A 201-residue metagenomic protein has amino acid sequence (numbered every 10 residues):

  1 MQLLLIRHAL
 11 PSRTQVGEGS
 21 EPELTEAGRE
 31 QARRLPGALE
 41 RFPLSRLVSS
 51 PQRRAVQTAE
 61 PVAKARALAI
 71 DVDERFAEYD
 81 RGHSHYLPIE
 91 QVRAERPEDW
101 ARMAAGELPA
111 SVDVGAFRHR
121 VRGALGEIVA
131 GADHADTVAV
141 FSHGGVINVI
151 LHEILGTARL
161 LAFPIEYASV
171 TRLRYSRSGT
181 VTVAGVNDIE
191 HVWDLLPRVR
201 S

Functional and structural regions predicted by a protein language model:
Q2-V72: Active-site-proximal alpha-helix that buttresses catalytic centers in soluble enzyme cores
L3, D136-S142: Generic beta-sheet signal
P11, V146-I147: Short active-site segment of divalent metal-dependent hydrolases/proteases that encodes the spacing between
R33-E40, R118, R122-A130, L151: Generic structural signal for well-ordered alpha-helical scaffold segments
S49-S50, H119, F141-S142: Short beta-strand scaffold positions
P61, V149-E153: Active-site signature of alpha/beta-hydrolase-fold catalytic machinery across serine- and Asp/Cys-nucleophile hydrolases
A65-G123: Phosphate-handling substructures
L68-V72, E78-Q91, A130, H134-D136 (+1 more regions): Acidic, low-complexity terminal tails and accessory targeting/binding regions of phosphate-metabolizing enzymes
